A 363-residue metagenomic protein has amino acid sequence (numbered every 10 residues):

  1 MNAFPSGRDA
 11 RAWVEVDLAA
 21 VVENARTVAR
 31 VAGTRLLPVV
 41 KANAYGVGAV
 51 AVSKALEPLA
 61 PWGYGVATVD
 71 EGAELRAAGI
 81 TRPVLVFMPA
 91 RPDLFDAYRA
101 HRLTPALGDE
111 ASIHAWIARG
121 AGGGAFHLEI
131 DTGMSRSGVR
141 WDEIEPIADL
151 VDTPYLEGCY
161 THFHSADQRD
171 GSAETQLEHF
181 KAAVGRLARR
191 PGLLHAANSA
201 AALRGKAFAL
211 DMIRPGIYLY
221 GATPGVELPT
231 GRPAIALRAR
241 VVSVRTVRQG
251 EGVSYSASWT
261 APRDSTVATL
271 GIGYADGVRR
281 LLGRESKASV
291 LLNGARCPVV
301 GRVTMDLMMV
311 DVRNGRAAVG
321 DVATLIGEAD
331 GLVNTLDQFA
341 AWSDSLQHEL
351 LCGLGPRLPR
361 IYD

Functional and structural regions predicted by a protein language model:
M1-A25, R30, P38, E71 (+4 more regions): Active-site anion/phosphate-binding pocket segments in diverse small-molecule metabolic enzymes
P5-R8, A12-E23, T34-H195, A209: Active-site-proximal beta-alpha core segment in soluble small-molecule metabolic enzymes
